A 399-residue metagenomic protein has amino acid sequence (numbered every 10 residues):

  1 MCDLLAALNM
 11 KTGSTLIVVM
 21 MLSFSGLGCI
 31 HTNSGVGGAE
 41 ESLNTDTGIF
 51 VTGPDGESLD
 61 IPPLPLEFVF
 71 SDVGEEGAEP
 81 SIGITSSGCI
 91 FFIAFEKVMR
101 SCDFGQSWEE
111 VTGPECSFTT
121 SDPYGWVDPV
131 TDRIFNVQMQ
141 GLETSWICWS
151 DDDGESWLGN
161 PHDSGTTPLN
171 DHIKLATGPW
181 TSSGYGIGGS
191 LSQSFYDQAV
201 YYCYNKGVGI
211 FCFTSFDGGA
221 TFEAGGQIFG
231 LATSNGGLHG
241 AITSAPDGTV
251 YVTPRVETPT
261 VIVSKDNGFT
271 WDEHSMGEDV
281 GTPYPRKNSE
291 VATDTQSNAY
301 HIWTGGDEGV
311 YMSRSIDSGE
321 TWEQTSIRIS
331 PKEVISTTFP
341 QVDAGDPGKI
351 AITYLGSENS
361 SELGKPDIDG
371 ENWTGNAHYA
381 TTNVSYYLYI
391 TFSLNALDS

Functional and structural regions predicted by a protein language model:
M1-T47: Secretory targeting signatures
E40-S399: Extracellular, repeat-based ectodomains that mediate carbohydrate processing or recognition
